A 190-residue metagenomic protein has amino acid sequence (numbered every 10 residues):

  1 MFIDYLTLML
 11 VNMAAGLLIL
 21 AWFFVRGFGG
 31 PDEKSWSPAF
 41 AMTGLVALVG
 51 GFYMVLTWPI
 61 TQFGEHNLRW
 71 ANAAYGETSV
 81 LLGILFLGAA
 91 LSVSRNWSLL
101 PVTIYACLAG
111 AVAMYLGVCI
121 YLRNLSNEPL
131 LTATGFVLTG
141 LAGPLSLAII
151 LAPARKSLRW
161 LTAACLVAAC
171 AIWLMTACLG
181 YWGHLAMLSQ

Functional and structural regions predicted by a protein language model:
M1-T61, H184-Q190: N-terminal topogenic module of multi-pass integral membrane proteins
V25-P38, V93-V102, L151-L161: Membrane-interface helix-boundary motifs at transmembrane edges
S37-L48, T103-Y115, L161-A171: Transmembrane alpha-helical segments of multi-pass membrane proteins
Y53-F63, G117-S126, C178-W182: Juxtamembrane "helix-exit" motif on the non-cytosolic side of transmembrane helices
P59-A74, K156: A cross-kingdom feature marking solvent-exposed beta-strand/loop segments within repeated, beta-rich binding/scaffold
R69-L141: Membrane-proximal helix-loop-helix units in multi-pass membrane proteins
L122-Q190: Terminal transmembrane helical module of multi-pass membrane proteins
